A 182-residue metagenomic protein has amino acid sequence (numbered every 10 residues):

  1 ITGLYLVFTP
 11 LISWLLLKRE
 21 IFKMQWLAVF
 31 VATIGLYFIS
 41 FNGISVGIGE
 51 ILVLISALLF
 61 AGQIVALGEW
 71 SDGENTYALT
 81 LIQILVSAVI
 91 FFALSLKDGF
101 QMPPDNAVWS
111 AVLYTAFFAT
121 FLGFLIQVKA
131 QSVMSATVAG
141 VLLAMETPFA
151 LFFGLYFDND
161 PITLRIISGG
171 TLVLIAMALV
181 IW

Functional and structural regions predicted by a protein language model:
I1-R19, S56, A136-L155: Specific alpha-helical transmembrane segments that line the substrate/conduction pathway and gating interfaces
L6-L11, L58-A61, F92, A116-F121 (+3 more regions): Hydrophobic/small/kink-forming positions within alpha-helical transmembrane segments of polytopic membrane proteins
T9-L11, L15, G43-G99, A111-V112 (+1 more regions): Transmembrane alpha-helical segments that form core, pore/gating elements of small-molecule transporters/exporters
I12-W14, I21-S40, A57-F60, F91 (+1 more regions): Hydrophobic transmembrane alpha-helices of multi-pass small-molecule transport proteins
L15-L17, I21, W70, L79 (+3 more regions): Hydrophobic/aromatic residues within transmembrane alpha-helices of multi-pass small-molecule transporters
L27, I48-S56, P103-L122, L143 (+1 more regions): Loop-to-transmembrane-helix transition segments
Y37-I48, S95-V112, L155-R165: Membrane-interface helix termini and inter-helical loops of multi-pass transporters
V108-S110, A144-W182: C-terminal-most transmembrane helix of multi-pass membrane proteins
